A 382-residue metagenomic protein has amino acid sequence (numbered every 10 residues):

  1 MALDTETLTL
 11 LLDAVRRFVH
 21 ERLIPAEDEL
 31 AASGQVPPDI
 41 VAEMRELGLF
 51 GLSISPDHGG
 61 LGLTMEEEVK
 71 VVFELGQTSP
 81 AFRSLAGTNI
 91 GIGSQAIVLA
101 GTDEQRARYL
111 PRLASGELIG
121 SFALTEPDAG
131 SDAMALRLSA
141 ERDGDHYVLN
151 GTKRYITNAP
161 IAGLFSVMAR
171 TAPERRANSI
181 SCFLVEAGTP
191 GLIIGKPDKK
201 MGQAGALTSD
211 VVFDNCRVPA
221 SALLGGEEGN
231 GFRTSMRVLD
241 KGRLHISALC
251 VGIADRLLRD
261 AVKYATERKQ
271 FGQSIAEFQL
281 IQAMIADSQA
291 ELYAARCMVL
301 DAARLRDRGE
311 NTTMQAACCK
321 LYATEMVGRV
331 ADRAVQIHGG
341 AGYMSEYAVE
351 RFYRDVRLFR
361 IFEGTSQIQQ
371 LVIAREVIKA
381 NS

Functional and structural regions predicted by a protein language model:
M1-T78, F82-T88, A100-Q105, R112-E117 (+5 more regions): Alpha-helical interface subdomain recognition
G48, V72-G76, A169, V185-P190 (+1 more regions): Short Ser/Thr-interspersed hydrophobic loop/turn segments at strand-loop and sheet-helix junctions that line or gate
L113, D128-S131, Y155-N158, A172-E174 (+1 more regions): Short Gly/Pro-enriched turn/cap motifs at secondary-structure boundaries
G116-L124: A short, Trp-centered hydrophobic/proline-enriched beta-strand micro-motif
S121, R137-S139, H146, L164-M168 (+3 more regions): Conserved hydrophobic/aromatic beta-strand scaffold that supports enzyme active sites
A135-R137, P190-R217: Flexible, small-/acidic-enriched active-site or ligand-binding loops
H146, N150-I194: A short core secondary-structure module
D214-R233: Long, acidic (Asp/Glu-rich), low-complexity accessory segments flanking structured domains
